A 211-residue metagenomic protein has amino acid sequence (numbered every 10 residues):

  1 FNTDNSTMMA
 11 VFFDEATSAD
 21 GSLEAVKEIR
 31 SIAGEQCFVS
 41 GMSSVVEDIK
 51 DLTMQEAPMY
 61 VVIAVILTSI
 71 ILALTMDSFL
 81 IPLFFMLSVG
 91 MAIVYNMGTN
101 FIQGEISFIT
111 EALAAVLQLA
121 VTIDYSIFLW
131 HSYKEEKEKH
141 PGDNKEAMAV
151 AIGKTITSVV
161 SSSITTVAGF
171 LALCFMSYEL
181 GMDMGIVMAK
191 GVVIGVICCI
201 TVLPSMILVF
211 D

Functional and structural regions predicted by a protein language model:
F1-F12, E47-D51: Extracytoplasmic
T17-D211: Membrane-embedded transmembrane helical bundles of large multi-pass transporters/channels
